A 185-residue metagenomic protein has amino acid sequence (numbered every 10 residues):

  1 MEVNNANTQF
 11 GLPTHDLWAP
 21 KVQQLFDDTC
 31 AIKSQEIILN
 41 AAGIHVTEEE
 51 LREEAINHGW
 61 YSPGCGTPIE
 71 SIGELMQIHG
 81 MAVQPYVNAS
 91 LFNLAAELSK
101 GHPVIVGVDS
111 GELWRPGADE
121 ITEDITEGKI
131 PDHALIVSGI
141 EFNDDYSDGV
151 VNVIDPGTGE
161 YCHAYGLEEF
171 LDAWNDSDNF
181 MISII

Functional and structural regions predicted by a protein language model:
M1-V3, N7-G11, A118, D124-K129 (+1 more regions): Noncatalytic regulatory segments and standalone regulatory/sensor domains
E2-L94, S99-H102, D176-I185: Cysteine-nucleophile protease catalytic domains, especially the papain-like/related folds used in DUB/UBL proteases
L25, G101, I130-D132, D148: Extracytoplasmic
L25, I37, H58-Y61, A89-L91 (+3 more regions): Solvent-exposed loop/turn segments at secondary-structure junctions within structured extracellular/periplasmic domains
A82-A95, I121-S138: Hydrophobic transmembrane alpha-helix bundles
V83-P85, V104-V108, I136, N152-I154: Structural recognition of the beta-strand scaffold that forms the well-ordered cores of secreted hydrolase catalytic
A89-T122: Internal catalytic-core helix/loop-beta-alpha segment that presents or stabilizes conserved functional determinants
